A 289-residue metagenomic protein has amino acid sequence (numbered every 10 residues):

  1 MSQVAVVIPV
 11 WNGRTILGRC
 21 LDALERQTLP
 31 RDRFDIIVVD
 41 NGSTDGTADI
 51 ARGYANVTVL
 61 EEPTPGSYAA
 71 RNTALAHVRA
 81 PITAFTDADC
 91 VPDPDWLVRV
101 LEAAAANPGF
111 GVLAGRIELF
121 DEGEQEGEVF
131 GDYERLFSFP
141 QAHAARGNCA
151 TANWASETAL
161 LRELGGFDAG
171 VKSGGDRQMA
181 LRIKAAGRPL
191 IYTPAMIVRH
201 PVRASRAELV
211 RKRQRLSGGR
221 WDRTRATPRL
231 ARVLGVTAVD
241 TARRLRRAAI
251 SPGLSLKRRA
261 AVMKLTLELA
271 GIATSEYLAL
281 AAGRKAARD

Functional and structural regions predicted by a protein language model:
V4-I16, C20, Q27, V39 (+1 more regions): A conserved hydrophobic helix/loop-capping motif in glycosyltransferases and polysaccharide synthases
A23, D40-A48, C90: A conserved acidic beta->alpha catalytic loop
A23-R33: Short, acidic, metal-binding catalytic loop of nucleotide-sugar glycosyltransferases
E62-V78: Glycine-rich, basic loop-to-helix element that forms the pyrophosphate-binding segment of sugar-nucleotide handling
T83: Short aromatic/hydrophobic "clamp" motif used to bind/position activated sugar donors
D95-E126: Conserved donor NDP-sugar-binding/catalytic core segment of glycosyltransferases
L119, S138-A159, K172, Q178: A recurrent flexible, glycine/aromatic-enriched loop bordering the glycosyltransferase active site that acts as
K212-G218, A226-D289: Non-catalytic, C-terminal membrane-associated alpha-helical segments of glycosyltransferases
